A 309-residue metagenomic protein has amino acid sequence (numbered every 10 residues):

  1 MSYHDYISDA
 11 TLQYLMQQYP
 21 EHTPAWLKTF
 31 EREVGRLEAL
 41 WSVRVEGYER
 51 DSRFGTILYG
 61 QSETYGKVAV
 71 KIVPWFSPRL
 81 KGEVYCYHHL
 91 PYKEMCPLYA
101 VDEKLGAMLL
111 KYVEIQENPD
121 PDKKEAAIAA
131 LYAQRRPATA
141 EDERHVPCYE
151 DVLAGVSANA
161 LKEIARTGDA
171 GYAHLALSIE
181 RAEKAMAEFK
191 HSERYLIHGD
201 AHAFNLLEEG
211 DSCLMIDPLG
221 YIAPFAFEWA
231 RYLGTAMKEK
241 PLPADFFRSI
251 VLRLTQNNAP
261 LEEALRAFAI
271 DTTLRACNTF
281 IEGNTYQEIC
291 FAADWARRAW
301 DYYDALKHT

Functional and structural regions predicted by a protein language model:
M1-E46: Juxta-kinase regulatory segment immediately upstream of eukaryotic protein kinase catalytic domains
Q18-L27, A236, A244-T309: Helix-rich C-terminal or lid/interface subdomains of diverse kinases
A25-E38, A140-G199, E209: An alpha-helical support segment within catalytic cores of ATP-dependent transferases
R53, T64-L109, E117-Q134: A conserved alpha-helical element in kinase catalytic cores
G55-S62, E183-F227: Active-site acidic catalytic loop and adjacent metal/ATP-binding pocket of ATP-dependent phosphoryl transfer enzymes
W75, Y92, K104-P121, A154-T167 (+1 more regions): A glycine-centered beta->alpha junction motif in the catalytic cores of kinase/phosphotransferase enzymes
V113-V156: Conserved kinase catalytic-core helix
E208-Q256, D304: Active-site Asp-x-Gly
